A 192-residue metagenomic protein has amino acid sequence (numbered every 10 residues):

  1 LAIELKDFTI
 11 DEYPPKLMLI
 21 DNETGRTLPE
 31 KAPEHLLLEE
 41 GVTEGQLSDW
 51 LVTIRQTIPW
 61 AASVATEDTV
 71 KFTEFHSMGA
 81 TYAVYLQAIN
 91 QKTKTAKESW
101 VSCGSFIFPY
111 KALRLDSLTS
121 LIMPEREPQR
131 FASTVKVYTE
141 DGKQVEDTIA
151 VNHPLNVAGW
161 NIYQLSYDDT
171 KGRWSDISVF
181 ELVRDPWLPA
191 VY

Functional and structural regions predicted by a protein language model:
L1-Y192: Solvent-exposed, non-transmembrane regions of integral membrane proteins
